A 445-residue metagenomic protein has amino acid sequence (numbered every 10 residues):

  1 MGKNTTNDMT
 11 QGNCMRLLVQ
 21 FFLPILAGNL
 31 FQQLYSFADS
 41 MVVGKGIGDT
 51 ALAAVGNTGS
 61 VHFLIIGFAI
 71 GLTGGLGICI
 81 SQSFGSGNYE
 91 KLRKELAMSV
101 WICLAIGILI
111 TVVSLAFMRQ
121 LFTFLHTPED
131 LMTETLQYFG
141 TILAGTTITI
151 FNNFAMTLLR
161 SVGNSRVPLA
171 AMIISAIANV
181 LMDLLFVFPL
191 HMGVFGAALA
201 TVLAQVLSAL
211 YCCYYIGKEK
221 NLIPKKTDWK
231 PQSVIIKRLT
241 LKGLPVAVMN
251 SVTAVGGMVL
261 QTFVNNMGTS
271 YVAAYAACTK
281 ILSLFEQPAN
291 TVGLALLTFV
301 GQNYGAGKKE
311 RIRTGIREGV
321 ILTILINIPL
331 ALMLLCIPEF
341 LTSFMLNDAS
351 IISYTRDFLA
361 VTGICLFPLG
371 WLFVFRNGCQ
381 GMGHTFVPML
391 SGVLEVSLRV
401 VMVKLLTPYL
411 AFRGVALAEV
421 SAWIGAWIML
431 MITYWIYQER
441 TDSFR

Functional and structural regions predicted by a protein language model:
M1-F22, I80-T147, P189-L244, V300-C365 (+1 more regions): Short alpha-helical transmembrane segments in multi-pass integral membrane proteins
Q11, M15-L34, A38, V61-F68 (+8 more regions): Residue-level signal for short hydrophobic patches within transmembrane helices of multi-pass membrane transporters
Q20-D39, T141, N152, S175 (+4 more regions): Transmembrane helical elements of multi-pass membrane transporters/channels
I25, N29, M41, I78 (+14 more regions): Transmembrane alpha-helix boundary and packing residues in multipass membrane permease domains and related
L30, L34-L52, F122-E129, L185-M192 (+4 more regions): Helix-terminus/linker motif at the lipid-water interface of multi-pass membrane proteins
V43-F63, E129-E134, V194-F195, I235-K242 (+5 more regions): Interfacial/gating helices of multi-pass transporter permease domains
L52-V112, T149-P168, A274-P338, L369-S391: Small-residue-rich hydrophobic transmembrane alpha-helices
T73, I142-R160, P168-A176, A197-C212 (+4 more regions): Short runs within selected transmembrane alpha-helices of multi-pass transporters and secretion channels
